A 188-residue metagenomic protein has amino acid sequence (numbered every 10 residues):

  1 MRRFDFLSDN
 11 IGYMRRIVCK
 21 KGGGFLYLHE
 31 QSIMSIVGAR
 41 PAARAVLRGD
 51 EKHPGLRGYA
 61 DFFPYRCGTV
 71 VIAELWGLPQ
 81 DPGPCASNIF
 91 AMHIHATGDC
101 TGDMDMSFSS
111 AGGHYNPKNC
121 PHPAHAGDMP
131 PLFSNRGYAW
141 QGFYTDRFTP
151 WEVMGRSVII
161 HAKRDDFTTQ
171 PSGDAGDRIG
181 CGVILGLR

Functional and structural regions predicted by a protein language model:
R2-R188: N-terminal leader/targeting pre-sequences
